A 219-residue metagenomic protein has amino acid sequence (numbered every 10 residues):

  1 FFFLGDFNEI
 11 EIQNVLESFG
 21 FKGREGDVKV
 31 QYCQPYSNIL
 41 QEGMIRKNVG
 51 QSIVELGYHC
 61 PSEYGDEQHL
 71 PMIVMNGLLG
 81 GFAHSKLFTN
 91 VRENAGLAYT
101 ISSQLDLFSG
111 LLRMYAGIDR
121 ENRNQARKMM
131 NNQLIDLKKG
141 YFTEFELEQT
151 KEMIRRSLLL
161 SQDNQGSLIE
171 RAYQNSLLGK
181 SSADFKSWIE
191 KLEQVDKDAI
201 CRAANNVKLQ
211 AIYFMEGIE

Functional and structural regions predicted by a protein language model:
F1-V28, E63, P71, E93-E219: Charge-rich, well-structured scaffold segments of protease-associated domains
G26-K86, M215: His/Glu-based metal-binding/catalytic segments typifying zinc-dependent metallopeptidases
I45-N48, N90, S103-D106: Short, conserved, surface-exposed binding loops centered on an aromatic residue
L78-G96, F108: M16/MPP (pitrilysin/insulinase) zinc-metallopeptidase core fold and M16-derived inactive scaffolds
